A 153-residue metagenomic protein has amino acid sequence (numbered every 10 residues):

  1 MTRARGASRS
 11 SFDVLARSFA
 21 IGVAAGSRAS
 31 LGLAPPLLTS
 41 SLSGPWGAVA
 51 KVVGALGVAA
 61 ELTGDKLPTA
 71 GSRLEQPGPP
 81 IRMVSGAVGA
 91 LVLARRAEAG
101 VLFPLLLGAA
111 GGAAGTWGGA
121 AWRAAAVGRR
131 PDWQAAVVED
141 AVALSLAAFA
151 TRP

Functional and structural regions predicted by a protein language model:
M1-P153: Short amphipathic, positively biased membrane-proximal segments that drive organelle/inner-membrane targeting
